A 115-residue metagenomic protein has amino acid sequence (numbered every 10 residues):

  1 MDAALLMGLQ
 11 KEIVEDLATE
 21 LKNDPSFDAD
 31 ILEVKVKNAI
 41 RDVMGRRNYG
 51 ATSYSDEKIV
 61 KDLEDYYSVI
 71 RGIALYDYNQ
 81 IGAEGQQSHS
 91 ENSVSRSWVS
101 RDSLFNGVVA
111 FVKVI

Functional and structural regions predicted by a protein language model:
M1-D62, S103-I115: Conserved short "hinge" loops at termini or chain/domain junctions
K58-I115: Short loop/turn elements at secondary-structure junctions
